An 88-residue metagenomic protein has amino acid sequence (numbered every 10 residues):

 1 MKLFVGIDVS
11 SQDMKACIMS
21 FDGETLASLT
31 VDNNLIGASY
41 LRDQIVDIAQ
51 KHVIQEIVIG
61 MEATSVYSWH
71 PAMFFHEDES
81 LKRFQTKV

Functional and structural regions predicted by a protein language model:
M1-V88: Phosphate- and other anionic-substrate recognition elements at nucleic-acid/protein interfaces
